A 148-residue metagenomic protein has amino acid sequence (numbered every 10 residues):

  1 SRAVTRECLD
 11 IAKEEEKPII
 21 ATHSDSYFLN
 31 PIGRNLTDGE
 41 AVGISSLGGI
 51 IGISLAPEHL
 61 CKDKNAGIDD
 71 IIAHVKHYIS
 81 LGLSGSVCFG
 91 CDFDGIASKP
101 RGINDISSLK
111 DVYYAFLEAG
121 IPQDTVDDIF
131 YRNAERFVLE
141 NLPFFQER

Functional and structural regions predicted by a protein language model:
S1-A3, S24-Y27, A56-E58, D92-D94: Active-site beta-loop-alpha junctions enriched in small/polar residues
S1-I20, G33-G48, D69-V87: Histidine/acidic residue-rich metal-binding segments in metalloenzymes
V4-E7, L29-N30, L60-K62, A97-K99: Extracytoplasmic/secreted cell-surface and envelope-processing proteins
I20-S24, G52-S54, C88-D92, I129: A cross-family glycoside hydrolase active-site/sugar-binding cleft signature
I32-L36, N65-D70, P100-S107: Alpha-helix N-cap and loop-to-helix initiation/capping positions
G48-L60: A conserved active-site cap/scaffold subdomain adjacent to cofactor or substrate pockets
S54-L55, G82-I106: Short acidic/histidine-rich active-site segments
N104-R148: Mid-to-C-terminal alpha-helical segments outside catalytic/metal-binding sites
